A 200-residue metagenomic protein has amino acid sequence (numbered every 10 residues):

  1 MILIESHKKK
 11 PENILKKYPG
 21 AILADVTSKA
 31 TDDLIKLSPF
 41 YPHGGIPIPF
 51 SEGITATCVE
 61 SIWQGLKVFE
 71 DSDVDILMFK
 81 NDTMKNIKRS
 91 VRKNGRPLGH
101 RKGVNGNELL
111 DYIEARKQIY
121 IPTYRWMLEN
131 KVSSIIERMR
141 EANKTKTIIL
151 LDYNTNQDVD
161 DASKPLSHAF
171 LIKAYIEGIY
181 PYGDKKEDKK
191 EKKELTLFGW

Functional and structural regions predicted by a protein language model:
M1-W200: Charged, low-complexity intrinsically disordered segments
